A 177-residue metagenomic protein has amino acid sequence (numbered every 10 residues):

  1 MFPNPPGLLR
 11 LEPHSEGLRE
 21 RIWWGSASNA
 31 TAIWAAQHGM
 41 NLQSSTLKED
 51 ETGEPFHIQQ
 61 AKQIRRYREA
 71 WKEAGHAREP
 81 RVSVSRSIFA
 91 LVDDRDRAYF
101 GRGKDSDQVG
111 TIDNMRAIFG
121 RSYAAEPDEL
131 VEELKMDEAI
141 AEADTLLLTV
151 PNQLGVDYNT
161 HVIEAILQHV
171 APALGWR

Functional and structural regions predicted by a protein language model:
M1-R177: Active-site-adjacent structural elements that line small-molecule/cofactor binding pockets in enzymes
